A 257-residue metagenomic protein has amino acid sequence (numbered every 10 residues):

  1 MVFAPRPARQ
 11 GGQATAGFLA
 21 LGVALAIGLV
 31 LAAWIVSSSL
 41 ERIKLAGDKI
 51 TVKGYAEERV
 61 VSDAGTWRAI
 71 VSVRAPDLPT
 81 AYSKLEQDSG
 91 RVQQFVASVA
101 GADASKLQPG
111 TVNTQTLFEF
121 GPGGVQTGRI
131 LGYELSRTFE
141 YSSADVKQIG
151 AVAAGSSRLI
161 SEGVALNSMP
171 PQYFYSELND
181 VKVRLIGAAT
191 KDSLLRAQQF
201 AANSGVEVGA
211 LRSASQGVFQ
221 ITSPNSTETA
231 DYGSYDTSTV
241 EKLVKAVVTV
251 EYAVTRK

Functional and structural regions predicted by a protein language model:
V2-K257: Short, charge-dense linear interaction motifs
